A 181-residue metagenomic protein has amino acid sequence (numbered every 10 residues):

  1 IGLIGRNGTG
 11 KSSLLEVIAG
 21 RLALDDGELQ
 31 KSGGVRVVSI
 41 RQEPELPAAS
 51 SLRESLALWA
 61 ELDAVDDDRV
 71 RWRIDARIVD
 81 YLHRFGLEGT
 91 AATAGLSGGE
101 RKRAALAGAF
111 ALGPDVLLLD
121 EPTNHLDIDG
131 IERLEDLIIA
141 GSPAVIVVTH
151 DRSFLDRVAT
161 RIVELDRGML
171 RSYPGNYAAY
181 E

Functional and structural regions predicted by a protein language model:
I1-E181: ABC ATP-binding cassette signature C-motif
